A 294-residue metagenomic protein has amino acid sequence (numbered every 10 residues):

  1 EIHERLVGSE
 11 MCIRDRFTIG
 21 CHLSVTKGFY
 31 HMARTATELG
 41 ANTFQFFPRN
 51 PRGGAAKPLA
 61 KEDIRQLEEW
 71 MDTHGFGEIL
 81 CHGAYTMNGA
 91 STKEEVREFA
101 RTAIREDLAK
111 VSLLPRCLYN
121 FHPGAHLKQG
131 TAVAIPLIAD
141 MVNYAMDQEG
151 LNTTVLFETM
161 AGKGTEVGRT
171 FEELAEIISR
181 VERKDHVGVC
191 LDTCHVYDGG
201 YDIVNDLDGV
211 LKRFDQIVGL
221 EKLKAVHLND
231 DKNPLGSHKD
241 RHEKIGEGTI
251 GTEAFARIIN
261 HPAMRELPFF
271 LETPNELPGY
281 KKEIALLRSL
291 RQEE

Functional and structural regions predicted by a protein language model:
E1-I13: Single conserved hydrophobic/aromatic residue that forms the stacking wall/gate of nucleotide- or nucleobase-binding
F17-L23, N42-F46, I79-G83, Y119-F121 (+4 more regions): Hydrophobic faces of well-ordered beta-strands that scaffold small-molecule active sites in alpha/beta enzyme cores
H22-T26, R49-P51, G83-T86, G124-H126 (+4 more regions): Active-site beta-loop-alpha junctions enriched in small/polar residues
Y30-R49: Catalytic domains of carbohydrate-active enzymes, especially glycoside hydrolases
R34-G40, A60-L80, R105-P115, N143-L151 (+3 more regions): Acidic (Asp/Glu)-rich catalytic clusters
F46-T131, F269: Structural motif corresponding to the early beta-alpha repeats
G89-G188: Active-site acidic/histidine proton-transfer and metal-coordination neighborhood in alpha/beta enzyme cores
A132, V167-A175, Y197-E266: Gly/Pro-rich active-site loop or hairpin
